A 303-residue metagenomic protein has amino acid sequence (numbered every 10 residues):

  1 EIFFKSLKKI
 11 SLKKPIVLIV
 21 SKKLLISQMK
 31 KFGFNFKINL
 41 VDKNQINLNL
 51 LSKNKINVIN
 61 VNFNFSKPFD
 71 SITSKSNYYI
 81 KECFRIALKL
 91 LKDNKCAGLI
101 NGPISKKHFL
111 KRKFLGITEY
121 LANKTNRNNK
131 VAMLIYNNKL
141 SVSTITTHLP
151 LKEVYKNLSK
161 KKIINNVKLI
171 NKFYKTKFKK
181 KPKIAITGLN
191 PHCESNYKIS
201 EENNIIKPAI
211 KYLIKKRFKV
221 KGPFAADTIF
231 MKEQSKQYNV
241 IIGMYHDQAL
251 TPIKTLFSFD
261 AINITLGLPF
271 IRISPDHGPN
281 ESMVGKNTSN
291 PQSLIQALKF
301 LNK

Functional and structural regions predicted by a protein language model:
E1-K303: Anion-binding alpha/beta catalytic cores of soluble intermediary-metabolism enzymes, centered on
